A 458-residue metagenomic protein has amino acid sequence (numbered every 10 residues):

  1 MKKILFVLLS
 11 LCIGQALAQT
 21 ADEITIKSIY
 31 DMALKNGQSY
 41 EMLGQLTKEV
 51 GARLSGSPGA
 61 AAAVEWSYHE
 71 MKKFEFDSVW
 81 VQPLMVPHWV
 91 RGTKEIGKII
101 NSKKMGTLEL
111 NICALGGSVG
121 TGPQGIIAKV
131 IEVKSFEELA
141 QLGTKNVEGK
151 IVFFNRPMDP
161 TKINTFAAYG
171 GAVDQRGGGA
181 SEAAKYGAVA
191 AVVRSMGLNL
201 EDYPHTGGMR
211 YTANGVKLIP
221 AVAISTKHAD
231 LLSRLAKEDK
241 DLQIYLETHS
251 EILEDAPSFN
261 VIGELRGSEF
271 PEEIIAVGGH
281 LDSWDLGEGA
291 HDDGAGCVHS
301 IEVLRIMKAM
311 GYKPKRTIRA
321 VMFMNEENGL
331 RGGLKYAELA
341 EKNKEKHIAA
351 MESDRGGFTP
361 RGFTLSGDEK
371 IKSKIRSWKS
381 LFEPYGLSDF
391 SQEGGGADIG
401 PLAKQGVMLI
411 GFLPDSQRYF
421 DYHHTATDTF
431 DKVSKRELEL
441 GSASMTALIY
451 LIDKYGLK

Functional and structural regions predicted by a protein language model:
M1-D22: Bacterial Sec-dependent N-terminal signal peptides
D22-S57, Y203-T206, D282, S353-F358 (+1 more regions): N-terminal capping segment at the start of a domain
E23-T25, I100-S102, C113, G117-T144 (+2 more regions): Soluble metallo-hydrolase cores and metallopeptidase-like ectodomains found primarily in the secretory/periplasmic
G44, K48-I151, N155-T161: Noncatalytic luminal/extracellular "stalk/propeptide" segments of secretory-pathway proteins
L108-A213, L218-P220: Extracellular/luminal Protease-associated
A184, A190, R194-S195, A256 (+1 more regions): Active-site-adjacent substrate-binding region of metalloamidase/peptidase-like peptide-processing proteins
N199, P257-N260, S283-K374: Acidic/histidine-rich catalytic neighborhood of metal-dependent amide-processing enzymes
